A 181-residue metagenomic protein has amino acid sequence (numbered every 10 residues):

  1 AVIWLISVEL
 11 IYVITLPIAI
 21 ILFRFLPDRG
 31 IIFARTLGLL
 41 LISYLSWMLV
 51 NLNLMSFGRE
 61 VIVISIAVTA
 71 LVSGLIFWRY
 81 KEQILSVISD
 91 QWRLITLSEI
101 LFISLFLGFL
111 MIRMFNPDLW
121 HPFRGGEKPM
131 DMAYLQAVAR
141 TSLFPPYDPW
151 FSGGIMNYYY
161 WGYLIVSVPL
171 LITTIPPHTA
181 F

Functional and structural regions predicted by a protein language model:
A1-R93: Membrane-embedded, hydrophobic transmembrane alpha-helices
V2, S104-F181: Active-site lumenal/periplasmic loops and adjacent helix-entry segments of GT-C-fold, multi-pass membrane
L10, L40, E99, G126-E127 (+1 more regions): Generic detector of ordered secondary-structure context
T15, T36, T69, T96 (+3 more regions): Residue-identity detector for threonine
Q91-M111: Internal/C-terminal transmembrane anchor helices
